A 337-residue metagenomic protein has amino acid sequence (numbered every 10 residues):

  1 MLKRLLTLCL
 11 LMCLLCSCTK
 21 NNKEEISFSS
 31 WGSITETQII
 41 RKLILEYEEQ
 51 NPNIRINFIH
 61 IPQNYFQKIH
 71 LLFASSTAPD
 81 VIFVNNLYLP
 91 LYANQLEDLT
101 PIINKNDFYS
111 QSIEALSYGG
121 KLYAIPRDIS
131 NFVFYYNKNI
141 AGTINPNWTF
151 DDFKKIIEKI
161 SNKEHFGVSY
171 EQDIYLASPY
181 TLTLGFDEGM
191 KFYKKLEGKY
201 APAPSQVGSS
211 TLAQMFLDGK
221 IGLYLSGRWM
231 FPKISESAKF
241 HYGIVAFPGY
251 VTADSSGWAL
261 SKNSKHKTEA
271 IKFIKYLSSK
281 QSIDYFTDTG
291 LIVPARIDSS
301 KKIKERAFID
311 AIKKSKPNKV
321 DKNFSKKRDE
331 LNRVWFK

Functional and structural regions predicted by a protein language model:
L2-L8: Sec-dependent signal peptide recognition, specifically the positively charged N-region followed immediately by
T7, C18-Y88, R228, T268-E269 (+1 more regions): Conserved N-terminal structural module of periplasmic/extracytoplasmic solute-binding proteins
L45, R55, G198, L223-S226 (+3 more regions): Extracytoplasmic/periplasmic substrate-recognition and gating elements
E46, N51-S110, N139, I144 (+5 more regions): Extracytoplasmic "Venus flytrap"/periplasmic binding protein-like
E46-E49, L116-P204, K262-T268: Helix-loop-helix "hinge/cap" segment bordering the ligand-binding cleft or interdomain interface
N64-F66, L182-S237, T268: Extracytoplasmic ligand-binding clamshell segments of periplasmic binding protein
N85-Y135, D152-K154, G243-V245, K304-A311: Hinge/lid segment of periplasmic solute-binding proteins
S205, T287-K337: C-terminal capping/gating helix-and-loop segments adjacent to ligand/active sites or protein-protein/ligand interfaces
